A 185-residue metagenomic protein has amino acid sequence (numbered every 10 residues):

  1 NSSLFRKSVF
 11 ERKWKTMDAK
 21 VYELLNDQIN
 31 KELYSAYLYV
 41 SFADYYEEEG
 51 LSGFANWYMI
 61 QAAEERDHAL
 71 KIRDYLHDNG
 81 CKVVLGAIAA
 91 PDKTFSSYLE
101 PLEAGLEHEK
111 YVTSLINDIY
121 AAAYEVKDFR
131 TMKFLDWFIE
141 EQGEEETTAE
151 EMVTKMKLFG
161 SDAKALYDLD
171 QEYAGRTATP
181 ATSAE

Functional and structural regions predicted by a protein language model:
N1-E185: Iron-associated oxidoreductase/ferritin-like identity signal
